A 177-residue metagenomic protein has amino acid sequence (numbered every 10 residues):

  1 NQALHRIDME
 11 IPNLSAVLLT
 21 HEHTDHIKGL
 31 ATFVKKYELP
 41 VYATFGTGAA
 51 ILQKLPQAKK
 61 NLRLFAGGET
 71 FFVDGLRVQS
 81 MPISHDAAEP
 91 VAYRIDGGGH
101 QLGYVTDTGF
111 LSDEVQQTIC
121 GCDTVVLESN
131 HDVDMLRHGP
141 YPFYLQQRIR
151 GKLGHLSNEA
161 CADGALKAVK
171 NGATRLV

Functional and structural regions predicted by a protein language model:
N1-M9, F65-T124: Core dinuclear metal-dependent hydrolase active-site scaffold
Q2-A43: Active-site metal-binding motif and surrounding structural segment of the metallo-beta-lactamase
P12-N13, F33-Y37, G98-H100, N171-V177: Short, surface-exposed connector motifs at secondary-structure boundaries
L14, K59, C122-D123: Short, well-ordered alpha-helix to beta-strand connector turns
L14-E22, Y42-F45, G103-T106, V126-E128 (+1 more regions): Active-site neighborhood of phospho(di)ester-bond hydrolases with catalytic His/Asp-centered motifs
T24, G109-F110, H131: Short, glycine/acidic-enriched loop or turn micro-motifs at the edges of active sites
I27-E89: Glycine/small-residue-rich loop that forms an oxyanion/phosphate-binding "nest" at active or ligand-binding sites
D113-V177: Cap/insert and terminal regions of metallo-dependent hydrolase folds
